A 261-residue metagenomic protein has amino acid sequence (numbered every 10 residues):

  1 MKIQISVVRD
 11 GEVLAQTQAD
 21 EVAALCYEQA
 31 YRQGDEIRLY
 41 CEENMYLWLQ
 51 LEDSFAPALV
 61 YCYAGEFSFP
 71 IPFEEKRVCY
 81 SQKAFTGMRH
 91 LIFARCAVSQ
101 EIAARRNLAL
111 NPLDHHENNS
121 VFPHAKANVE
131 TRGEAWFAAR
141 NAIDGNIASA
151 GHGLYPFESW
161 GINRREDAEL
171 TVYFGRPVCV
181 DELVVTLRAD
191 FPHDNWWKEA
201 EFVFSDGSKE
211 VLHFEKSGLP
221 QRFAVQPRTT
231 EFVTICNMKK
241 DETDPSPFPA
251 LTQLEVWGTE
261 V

Functional and structural regions predicted by a protein language model:
M1-W48, E52-Y173, H193-N195: Disordered, acidic Ser/Thr/Pro-rich linker "stalks" and the adjacent N-terminal cap of the next globular domain
D35-L39, E182-L183, I235: Hydrophobic beta-strand segments within beta-rich accessory/binding domains
E42, N128-E130, G175, C236-M238 (+1 more regions): Structured loops at beta-to-helix junctions and adjacent beta-edge loops in soluble globular domains
R164-D167, D190-V261: Trp- and acidic/polar-enriched beta-sheet ligand-binding modules for extracellular glycan and matrix recognition
L170-C179, V225-T229: Extracellular and analogous surface-interaction loops
V178-P192: A short beta-strand element within beta-rich, extracytoplasmic domains of secreted/secretory-pathway proteins
